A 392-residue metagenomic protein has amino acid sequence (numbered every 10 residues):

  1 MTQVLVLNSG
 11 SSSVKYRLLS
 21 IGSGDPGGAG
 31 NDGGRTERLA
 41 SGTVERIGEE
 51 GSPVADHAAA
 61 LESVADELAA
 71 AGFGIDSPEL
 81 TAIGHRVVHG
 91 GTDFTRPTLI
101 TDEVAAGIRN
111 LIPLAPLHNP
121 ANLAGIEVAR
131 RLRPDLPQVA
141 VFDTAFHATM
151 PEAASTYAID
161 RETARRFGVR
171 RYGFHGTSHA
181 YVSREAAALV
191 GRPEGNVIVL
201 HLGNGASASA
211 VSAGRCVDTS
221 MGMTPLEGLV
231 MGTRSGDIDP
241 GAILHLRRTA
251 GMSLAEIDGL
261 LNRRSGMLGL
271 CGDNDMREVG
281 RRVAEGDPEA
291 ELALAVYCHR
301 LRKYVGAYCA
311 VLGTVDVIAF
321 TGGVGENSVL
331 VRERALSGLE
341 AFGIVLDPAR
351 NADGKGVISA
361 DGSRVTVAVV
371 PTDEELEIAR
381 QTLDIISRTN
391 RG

Functional and structural regions predicted by a protein language model:
V4-A55, G222: Short glycine-rich, Thr/Ser-proximal phosphate-binding strand/loop in the N-terminal lobe of ATP-dependent enzymes
S9-G10, H85-G90, L202-N204, A319-N327: Glycine-rich beta-strand-to-loop/alpha-helix junction loops that act as flexible
L68, G72-H118, P137-V139, A145-T156: Short beta-strand-loop/turn "lid" adjacent to the catalytic site in phosphate-handling enzymes
T149-R247: Glycine-rich phosphate-binding loop of actin/hexokinase-like ATP-binding domains
V182-L189, A295-G313: Phosphate/ATP-binding catalytic cores across multiple sugar-kinase/actin-like superfamilies, primarily ASKHA
T249-A293: A mobile "lid/hinge" subdomain adjacent to the ATP/sugar-phosphate binding pocket shared across diverse ATP-dependent
D316-G338: Glycine-rich phosphate-binding loops at beta-strand->alpha-helix junctions
K355-G392: Structural signal for terminal/edge beta-strands and the immediately following C-terminal loop/tail that closes
